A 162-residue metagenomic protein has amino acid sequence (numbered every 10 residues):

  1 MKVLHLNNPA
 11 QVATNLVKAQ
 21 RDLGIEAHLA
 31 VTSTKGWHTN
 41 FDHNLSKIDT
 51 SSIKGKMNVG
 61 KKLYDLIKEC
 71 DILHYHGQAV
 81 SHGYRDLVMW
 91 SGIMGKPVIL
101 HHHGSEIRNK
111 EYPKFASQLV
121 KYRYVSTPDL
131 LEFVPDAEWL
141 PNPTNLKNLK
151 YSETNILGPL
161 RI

Functional and structural regions predicted by a protein language model:
M1-H38, Y122: N-terminal subdomain of nucleotide-sugar transferases
M1-N7, K62-H82, I99: Short N-terminal targeting/anchoring amphipathic segment
G24, I67-D71, G95, L119-Y122 (+2 more regions): Short, well-ordered alpha-helix to beta-strand connector turns
A27-H28, P97-V98, A137: Hydrophobic anchor at the start of a short beta-strand that flanks the dinucleotide cofactor-binding loop
L45-D65: Glycine-rich, highly charged phosphate/nucleotide-binding loops
I72-G77, V88-R108, K121-V125: Active-site proximal beta-strand in glycosyltransferases
I107, Q118-R161: Donor nucleotide-sugar binding/catalytic pocket of nucleotide-sugar-dependent glycosyltransferases
